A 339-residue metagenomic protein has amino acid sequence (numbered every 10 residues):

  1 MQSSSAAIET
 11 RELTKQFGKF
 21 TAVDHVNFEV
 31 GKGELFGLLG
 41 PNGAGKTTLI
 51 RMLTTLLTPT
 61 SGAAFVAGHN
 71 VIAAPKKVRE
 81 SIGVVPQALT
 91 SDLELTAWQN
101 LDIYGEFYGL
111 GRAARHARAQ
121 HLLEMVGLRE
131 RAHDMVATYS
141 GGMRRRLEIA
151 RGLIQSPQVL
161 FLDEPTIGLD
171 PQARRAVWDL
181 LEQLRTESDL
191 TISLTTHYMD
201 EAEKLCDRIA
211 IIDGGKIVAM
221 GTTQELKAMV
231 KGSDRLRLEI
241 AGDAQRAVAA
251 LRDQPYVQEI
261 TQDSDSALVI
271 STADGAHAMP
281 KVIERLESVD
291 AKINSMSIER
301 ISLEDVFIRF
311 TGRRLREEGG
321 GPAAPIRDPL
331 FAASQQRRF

Functional and structural regions predicted by a protein language model:
M1-T14, R313-F339: ABC-family P-loop ATPase nucleotide-binding domain
S5-T10, K15-A219: ABC transporter nucleotide-binding domains
D179-A273: ABC transporter nucleotide-binding domain
I260-Q262, A291-E299: Conserved short beta-strand edge segments in small beta-sheet-based binding/regulatory domains
D265-A273, S297-R309: Short proline/glycine- and acidic-rich turn/helix-capping motifs at secondary-structure junctions
G275-P280, R316-E317: Short, charged/polar, Gly/Pro-enriched secondary-structure boundary elements
